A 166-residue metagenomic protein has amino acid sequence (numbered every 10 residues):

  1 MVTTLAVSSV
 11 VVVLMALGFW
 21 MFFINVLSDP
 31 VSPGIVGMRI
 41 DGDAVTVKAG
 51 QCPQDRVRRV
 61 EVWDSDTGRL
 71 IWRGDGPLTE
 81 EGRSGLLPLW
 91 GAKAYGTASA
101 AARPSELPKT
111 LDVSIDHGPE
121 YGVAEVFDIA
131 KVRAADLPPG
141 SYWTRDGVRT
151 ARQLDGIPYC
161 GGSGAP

Functional and structural regions predicted by a protein language model:
V2-I24: Hydrophobic membrane-insertion alpha-helices, especially the h-region of bacterial N-terminal signal peptides
A16-M38: C-terminal region of N-terminal signal peptides and the immediate post-cleavage residues of exported proteins
F23-V26, V47-G50, S99-A100: Intrinsically disordered, low-complexity segments enriched in polar/charged residues with Gly/Pro, especially when
V31-G82: Short, surface-exposed binding/anchoring microloops in extracellular/periplasmic proteins
R59-V62, A151, P166: Extracellular/mature segments of secreted proteins
R73-A98: Tryptophan-paired
G91-G162: Extracytosolic low-complexity repeat regions of secreted or lipid-anchored proteins
